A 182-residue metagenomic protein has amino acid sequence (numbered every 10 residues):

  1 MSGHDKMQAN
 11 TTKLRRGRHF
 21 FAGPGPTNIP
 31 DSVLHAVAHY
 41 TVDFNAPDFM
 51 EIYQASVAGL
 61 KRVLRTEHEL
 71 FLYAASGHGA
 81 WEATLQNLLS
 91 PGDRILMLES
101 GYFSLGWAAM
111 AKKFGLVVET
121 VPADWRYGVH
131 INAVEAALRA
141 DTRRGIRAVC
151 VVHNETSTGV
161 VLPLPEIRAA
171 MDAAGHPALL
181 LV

Functional and structural regions predicted by a protein language model:
M1-R16: Basic/polar N-terminal segments that are highly enriched at the extreme N-terminus, encompassing both cleavable
R18-A74, H78: A glycine-/small-polar-enriched, mobile loop at the entrance of the PLP active site in fold-type I
F21-G23, F71-A74, M97, T120-V121 (+2 more regions): General beta-strand structural signal in soluble alpha/beta enzymes
A36, Y40-F44, G59, V63 (+6 more regions): Change "in soluble alpha/beta enzymes" to "in soluble alpha/beta proteins
E67-A109: Conserved beta-loop-alpha segment that forms the PLP phosphate-binding cup at the N-terminus of a helix
G106-E119, N132-A137: Active-site-proximal loop->helix
P122-Y127: Short beta->alpha junction loops
G128-V182: Active-site phosphate-binding strand-loop segment of PLP-dependent enzymes
